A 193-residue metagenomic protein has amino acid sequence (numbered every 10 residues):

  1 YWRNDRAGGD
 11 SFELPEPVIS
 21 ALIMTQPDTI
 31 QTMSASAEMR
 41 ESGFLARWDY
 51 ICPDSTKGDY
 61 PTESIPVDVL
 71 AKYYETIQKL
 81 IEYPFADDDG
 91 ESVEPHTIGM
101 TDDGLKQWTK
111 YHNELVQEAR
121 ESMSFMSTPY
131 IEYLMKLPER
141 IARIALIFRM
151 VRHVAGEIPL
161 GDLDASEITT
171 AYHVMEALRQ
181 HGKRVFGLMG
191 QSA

Functional and structural regions predicted by a protein language model:
Y1-A193: Phosphate-handling catalytic cores of nucleic-acid transaction enzymes
